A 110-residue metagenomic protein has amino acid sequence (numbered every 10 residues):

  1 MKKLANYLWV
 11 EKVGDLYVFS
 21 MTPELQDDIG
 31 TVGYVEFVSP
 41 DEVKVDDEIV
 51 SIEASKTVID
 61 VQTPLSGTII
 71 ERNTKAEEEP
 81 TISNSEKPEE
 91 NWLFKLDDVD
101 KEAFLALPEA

Functional and structural regions predicted by a protein language model:
M1-E48, T81-E102, A106-A110: Acidic, low-complexity mobile loops and tails
Y7, T63-E71: Generic structural motif
L16-Y17, I69-N73: Short, solvent-exposed cationic patches
P23-L25, K56, N73: Short, well-ordered turn and helix-capping elements at secondary-structure junctions
V43, E53, I59-T63: Small beta-strand-rich domains/subdomains or short beta-sheet motifs embedded in larger alpha/beta proteins
K44, V50-S51, T68-E71: Hydrophobic beta-strand signal
E48-V50, A54-V58, K75-A76, D100: Short, charged beta-turn/beta-strand-edge "cap" motif at the junction between a beta-strand and an adjacent loop
L65, N73, D97-D100: Generic hydrophobic/packing signal
